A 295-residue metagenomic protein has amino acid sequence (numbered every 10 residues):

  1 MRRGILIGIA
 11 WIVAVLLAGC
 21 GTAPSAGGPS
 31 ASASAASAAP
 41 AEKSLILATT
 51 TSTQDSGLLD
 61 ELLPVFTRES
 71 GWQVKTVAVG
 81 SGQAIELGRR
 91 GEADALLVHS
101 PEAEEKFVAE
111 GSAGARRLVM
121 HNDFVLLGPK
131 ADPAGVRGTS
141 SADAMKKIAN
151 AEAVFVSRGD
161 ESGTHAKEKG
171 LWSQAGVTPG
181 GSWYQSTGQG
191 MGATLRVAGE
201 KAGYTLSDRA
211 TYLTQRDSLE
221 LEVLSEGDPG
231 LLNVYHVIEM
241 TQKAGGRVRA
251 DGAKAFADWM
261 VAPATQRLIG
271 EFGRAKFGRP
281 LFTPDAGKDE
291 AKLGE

Functional and structural regions predicted by a protein language model:
M1-I9: Bacterial N-terminal signal peptides that target proteins for export
V15-G19: C-terminal motif of bacterial Sec signal peptides marking the signal peptidase cleavage site
C20-G71, G82, E86, E92 (+3 more regions): Exported/periplasmic ABC-transporter solute-binding proteins
V74: Hydrophobic anchor at the start of a short beta-strand that flanks the dinucleotide cofactor-binding loop
A95-H121: Acidic, polar ligand-binding/catalytic clefts
L126: Serine endopeptidase catalytic core focused on the charge-relay Asp
